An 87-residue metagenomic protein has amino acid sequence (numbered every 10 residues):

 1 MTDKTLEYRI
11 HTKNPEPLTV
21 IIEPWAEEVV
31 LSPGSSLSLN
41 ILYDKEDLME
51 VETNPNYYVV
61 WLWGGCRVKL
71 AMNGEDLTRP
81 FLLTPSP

Functional and structural regions predicted by a protein language model:
M1-T5, K45, T53-P55: Charged, amphipathic alpha-helical segments
K4-N14, L62: Asparagine-centered strand-capping/turn motif at beta-strand->loop junctions
L6-Y8, V20, L39: Hydrophobic residues positioned within well-ordered beta-strands of beta-sheet architectures
P15, D44-E46: A cross-taxa feature marking solvent-exposed loop/turn segments within ectodomains of secreted and single-pass membrane
P15-E23: Short, structured beta-strand/loop micro-motifs enriched in basic residues and often containing a Trp
E23-D44: Intrinsically disordered, low-complexity Pro/Gly/Ser/Thr-rich segments with frequent PxxP/GP/PP motifs and embedded
L48-P87: Glycine- and charge-enriched low-complexity intrinsically disordered segments
